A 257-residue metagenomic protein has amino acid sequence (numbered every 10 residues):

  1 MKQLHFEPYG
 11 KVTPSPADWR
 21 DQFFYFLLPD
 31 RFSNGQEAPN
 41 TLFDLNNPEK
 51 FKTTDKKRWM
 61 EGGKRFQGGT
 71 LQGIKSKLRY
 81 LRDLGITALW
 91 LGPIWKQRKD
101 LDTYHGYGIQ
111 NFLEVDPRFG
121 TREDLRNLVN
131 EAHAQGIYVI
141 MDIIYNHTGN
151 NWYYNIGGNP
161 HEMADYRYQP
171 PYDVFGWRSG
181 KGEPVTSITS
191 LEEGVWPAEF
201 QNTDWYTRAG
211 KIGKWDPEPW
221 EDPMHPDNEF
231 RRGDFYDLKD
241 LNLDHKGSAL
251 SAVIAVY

Functional and structural regions predicted by a protein language model:
M1-G10: Short coil-to-helix leader/linker segments, especially the first N-terminal amphipathic alpha-helix with its helix
G10, P16-Q22, D30-T87, P93-Y257: Substrate-binding/active-site clefts of carbohydrate-active enzymes
